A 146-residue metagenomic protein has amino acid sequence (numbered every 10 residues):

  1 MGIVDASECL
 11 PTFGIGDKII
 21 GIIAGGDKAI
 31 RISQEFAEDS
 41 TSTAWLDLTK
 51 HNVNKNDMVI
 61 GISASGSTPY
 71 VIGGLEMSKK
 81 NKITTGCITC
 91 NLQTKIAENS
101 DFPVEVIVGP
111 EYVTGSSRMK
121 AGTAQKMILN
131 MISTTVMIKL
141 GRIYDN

Functional and structural regions predicted by a protein language model:
M1-M127, V136-L140: Glycine-rich phosphate-binding loops that contact phosphosugars or nucleotide phosphates
R142-N146: Flexible, glycine/charged-enriched surface loops at secondary-structure junctions
